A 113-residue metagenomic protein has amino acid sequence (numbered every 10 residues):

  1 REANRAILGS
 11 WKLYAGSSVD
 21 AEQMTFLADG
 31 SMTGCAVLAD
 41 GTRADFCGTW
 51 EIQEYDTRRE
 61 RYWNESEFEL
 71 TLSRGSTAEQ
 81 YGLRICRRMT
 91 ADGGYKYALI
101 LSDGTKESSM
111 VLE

Functional and structural regions predicted by a protein language model:
R1-K12: N-terminal helix-cap/turn-to-beta initiation motif at the start of protein domains
G9, G34, G48, Y97-L99: Conserved glycine-centered beta-strand/turn positions repeated across beta-sheet architectures
Y14-S17: Structural motif
V19-F68: N-terminal glycine/threonine-rich, aromatic-flanked beta-hairpin/loop signature
Q23, R58-E113: Beta-sheet ligand-binding and adhesion/scaffold domains
